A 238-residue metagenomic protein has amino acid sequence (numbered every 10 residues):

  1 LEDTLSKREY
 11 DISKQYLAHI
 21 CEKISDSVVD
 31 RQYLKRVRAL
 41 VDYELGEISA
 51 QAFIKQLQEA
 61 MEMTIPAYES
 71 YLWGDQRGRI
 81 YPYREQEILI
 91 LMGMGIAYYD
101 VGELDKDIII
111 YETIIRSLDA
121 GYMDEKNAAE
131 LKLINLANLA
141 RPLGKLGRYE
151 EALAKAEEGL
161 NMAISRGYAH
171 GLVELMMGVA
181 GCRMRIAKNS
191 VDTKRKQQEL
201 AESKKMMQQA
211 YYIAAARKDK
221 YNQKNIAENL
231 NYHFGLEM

Functional and structural regions predicted by a protein language model:
E2-R8, Y33-E47, Q86-E103, L131-K145 (+2 more regions): Tandem amphipathic alpha-helical repeat scaffolds
Y10-D11, I48-A50, L104, Y149 (+3 more regions): TPR-repeat structural position
K14-I24, L57-E69, D75-R77, E112-D124 (+2 more regions): Amphipathic alpha-helical segments of tetratricopeptide repeats
D30, R79-Q86, K106, D124-L131 (+4 more regions): Structural signature of alpha-solenoid helical repeat junctions
R36-V37, V41-Y81: Hydrophobic alpha-helical segments and helix pairs
L91-A163: Aromatic-anchored, glycine/proline-accented short structural segments that stabilize local strand-turns or short
K188-M238: C-terminal non-catalytic interaction modules
